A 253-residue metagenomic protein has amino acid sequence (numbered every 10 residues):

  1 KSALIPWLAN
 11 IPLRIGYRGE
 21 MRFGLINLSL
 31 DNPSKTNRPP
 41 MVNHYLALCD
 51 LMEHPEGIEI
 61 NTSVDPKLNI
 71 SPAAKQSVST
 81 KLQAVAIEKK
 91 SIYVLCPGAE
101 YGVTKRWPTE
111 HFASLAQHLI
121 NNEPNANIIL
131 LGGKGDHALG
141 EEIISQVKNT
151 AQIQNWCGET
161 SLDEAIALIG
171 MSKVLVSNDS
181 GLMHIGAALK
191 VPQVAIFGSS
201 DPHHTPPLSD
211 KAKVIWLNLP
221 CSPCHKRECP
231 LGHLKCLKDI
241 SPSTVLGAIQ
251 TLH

Functional and structural regions predicted by a protein language model:
K1-H253: Catalytic machinery of carbohydrate-active enzymes, primarily nucleotide-sugar-dependent glycosyltransferases
